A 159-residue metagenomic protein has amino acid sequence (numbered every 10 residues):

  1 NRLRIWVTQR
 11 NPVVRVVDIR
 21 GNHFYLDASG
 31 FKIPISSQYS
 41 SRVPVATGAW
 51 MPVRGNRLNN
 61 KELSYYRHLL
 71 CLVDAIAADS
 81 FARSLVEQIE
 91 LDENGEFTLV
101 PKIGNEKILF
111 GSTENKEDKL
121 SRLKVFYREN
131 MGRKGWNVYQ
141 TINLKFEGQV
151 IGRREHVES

Functional and structural regions predicted by a protein language model:
N1-S159: Charged, solvent-exposed interaction patches on well-folded alpha/beta domains that mediate macromolecular contacts
